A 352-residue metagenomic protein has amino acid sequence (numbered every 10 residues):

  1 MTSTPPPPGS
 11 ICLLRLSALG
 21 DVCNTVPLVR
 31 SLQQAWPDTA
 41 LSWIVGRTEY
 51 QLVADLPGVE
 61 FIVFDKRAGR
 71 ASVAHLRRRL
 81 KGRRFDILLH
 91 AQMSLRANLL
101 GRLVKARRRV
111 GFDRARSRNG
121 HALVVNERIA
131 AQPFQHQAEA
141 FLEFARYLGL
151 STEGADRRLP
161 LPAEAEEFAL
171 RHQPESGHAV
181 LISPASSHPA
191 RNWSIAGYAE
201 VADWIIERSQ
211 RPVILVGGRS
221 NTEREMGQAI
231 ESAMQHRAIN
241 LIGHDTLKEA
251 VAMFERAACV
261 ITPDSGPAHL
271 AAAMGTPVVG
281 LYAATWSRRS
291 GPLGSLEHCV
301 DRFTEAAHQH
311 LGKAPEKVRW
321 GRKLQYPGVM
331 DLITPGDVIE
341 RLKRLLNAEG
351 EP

Functional and structural regions predicted by a protein language model:
M1-P352: Catalytic machinery of carbohydrate-active enzymes, primarily nucleotide-sugar-dependent glycosyltransferases
